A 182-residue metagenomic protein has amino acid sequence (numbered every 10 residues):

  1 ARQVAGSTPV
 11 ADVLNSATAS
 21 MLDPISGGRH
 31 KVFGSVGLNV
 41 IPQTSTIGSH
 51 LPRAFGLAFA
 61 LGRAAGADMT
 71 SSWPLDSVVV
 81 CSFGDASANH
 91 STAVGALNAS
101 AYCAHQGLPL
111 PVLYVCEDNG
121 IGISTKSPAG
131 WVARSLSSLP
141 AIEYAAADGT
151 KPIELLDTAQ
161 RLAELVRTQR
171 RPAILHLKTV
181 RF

Functional and structural regions predicted by a protein language model:
A1-L110, G122-A141: Cofactor-binding active-site loop characterized by glycine-rich and histidine/acidic residues
G107-F182: Thiamine diphosphate
